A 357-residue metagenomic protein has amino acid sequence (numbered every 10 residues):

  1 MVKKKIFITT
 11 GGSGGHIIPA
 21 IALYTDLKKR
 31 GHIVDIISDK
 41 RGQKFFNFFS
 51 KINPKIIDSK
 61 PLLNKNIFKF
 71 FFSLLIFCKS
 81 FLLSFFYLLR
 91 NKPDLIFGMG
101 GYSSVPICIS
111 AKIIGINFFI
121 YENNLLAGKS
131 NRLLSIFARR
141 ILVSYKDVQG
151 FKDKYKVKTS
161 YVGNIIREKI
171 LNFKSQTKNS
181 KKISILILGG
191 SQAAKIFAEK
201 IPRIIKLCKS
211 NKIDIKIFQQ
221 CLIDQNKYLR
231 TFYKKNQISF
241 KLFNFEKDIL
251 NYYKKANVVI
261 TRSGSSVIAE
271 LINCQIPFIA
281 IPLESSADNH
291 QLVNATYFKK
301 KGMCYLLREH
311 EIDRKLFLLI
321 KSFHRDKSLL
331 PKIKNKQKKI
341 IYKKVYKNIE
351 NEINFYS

Functional and structural regions predicted by a protein language model:
V2, I33, I52-N53, K112-L171: Active-site-proximal region of nucleotide-activated glycan assembly enzymes, centered on histidine/acidic-rich loops
K3-G11, K28-I76, I223, R308-H310: Conserved nucleotide-sugar phosphate-binding/catalytic loop shared by glycosyltransferases and other
I8-I21, K195: A short, glycine/small-residue-rich beta-strand->loop->alpha-helix junction that serves as a flexible
I37, G42-K44, F49-S50, T177-V259 (+2 more regions): Donor-nucleotide binding loops and adjacent catalytic segments primarily of GT-B fold Leloir glycosyltransferases
N66-L95, I113: An amphipathic, basic-hydrophobic alpha-helix
P93-L95, I238, K254-A269, I276-P277: Acidic donor-binding loop of glycosyltransferase active sites
Y305, H310-K344: Conserved donor-nucleotide binding/catalytic region of nucleotide-linked donor-dependent transferases
Y342-S357: C-terminal alpha-helical cap of glycosyltransferases
